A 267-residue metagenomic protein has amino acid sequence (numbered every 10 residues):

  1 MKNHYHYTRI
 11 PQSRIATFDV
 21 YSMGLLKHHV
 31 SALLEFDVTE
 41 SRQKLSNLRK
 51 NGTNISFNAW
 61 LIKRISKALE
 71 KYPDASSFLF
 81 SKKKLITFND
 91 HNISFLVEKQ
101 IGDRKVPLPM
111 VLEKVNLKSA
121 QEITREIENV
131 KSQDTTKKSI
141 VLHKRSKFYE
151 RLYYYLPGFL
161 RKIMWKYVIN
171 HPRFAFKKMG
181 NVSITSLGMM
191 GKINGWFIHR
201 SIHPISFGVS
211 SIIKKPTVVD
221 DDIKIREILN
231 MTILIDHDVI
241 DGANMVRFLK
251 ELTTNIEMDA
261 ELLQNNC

Functional and structural regions predicted by a protein language model:
M1-C267: C-terminal catalytic/motor cores of large multi-domain enzyme assemblies
